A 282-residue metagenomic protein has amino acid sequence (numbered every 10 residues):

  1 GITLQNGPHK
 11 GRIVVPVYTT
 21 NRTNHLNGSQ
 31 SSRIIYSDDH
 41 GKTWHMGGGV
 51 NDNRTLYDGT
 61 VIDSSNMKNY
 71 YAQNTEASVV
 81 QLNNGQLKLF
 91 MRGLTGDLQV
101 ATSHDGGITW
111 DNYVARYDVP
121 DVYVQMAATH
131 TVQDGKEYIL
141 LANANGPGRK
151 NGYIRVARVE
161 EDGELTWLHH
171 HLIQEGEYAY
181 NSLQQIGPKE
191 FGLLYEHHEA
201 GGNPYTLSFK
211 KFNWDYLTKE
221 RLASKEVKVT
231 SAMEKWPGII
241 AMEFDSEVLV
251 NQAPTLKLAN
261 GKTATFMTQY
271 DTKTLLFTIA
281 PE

Functional and structural regions predicted by a protein language model:
G1-A223: Asp-box/BNR beta-propeller blade signature and adjacent active/binding-site loops in extracellular glycan-interacting
G7, G85, I186-K189, E247 (+3 more regions): Low-complexity, intrinsically disordered/propeptide-like segments
S224-V229: Proline-enriched interdomain boundary motifs that mark the N-terminal boundary and often initiate the first structured
S231-W236: Short, solvent-exposed loop/linker segments at the N-terminal edge of repeated beta-sheet extracellular domains
P237-T268: Short, surface-exposed alpha-helix to beta-strand junction/turn motifs within ectodomains of secreted and cell-envelope
K273-F277: Short strand-edge motifs at loop-to-beta-strand transitions and within beta-strands of extracellular beta-rich domains
A280-E282: Surface-exposed, short loops/turns at beta-strand junctions within beta-sandwich domains
